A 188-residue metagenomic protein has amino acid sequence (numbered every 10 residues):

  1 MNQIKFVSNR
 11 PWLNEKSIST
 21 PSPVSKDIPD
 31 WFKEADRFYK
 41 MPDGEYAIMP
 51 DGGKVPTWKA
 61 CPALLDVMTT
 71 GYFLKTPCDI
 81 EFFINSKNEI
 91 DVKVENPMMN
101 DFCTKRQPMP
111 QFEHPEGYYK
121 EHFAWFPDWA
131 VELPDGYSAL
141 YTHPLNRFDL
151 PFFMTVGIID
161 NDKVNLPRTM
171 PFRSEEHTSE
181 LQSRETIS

Functional and structural regions predicted by a protein language model:
M1-P167, E175-S179, R184, S188: Non-catalytic terminal segments and appended small domains
